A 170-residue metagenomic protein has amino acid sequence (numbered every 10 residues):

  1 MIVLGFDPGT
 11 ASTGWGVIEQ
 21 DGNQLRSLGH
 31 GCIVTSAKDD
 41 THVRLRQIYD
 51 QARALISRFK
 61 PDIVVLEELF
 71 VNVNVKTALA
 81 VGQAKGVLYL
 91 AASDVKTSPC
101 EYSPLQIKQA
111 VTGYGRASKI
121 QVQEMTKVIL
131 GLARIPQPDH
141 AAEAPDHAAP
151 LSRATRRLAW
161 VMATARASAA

Functional and structural regions predicted by a protein language model:
M1-A170: Phosphate- and other anionic-substrate recognition elements at nucleic-acid/protein interfaces
